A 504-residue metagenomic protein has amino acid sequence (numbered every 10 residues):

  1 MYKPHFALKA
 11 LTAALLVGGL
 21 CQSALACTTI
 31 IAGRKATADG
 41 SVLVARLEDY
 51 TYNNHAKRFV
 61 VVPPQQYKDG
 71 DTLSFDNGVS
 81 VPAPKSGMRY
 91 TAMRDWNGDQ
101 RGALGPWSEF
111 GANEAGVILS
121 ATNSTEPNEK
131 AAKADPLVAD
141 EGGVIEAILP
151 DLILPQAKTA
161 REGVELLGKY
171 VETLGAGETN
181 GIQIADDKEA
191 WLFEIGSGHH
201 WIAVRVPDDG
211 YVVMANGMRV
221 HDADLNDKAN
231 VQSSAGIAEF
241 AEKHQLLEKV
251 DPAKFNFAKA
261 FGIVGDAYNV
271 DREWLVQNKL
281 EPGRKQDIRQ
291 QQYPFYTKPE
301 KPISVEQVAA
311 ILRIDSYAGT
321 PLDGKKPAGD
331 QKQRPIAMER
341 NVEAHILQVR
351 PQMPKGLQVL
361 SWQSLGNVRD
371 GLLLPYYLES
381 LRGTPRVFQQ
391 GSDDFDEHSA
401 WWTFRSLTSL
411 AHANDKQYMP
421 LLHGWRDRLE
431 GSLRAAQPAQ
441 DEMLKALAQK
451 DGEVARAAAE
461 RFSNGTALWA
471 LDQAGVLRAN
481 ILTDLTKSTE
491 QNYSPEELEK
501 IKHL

Functional and structural regions predicted by a protein language model:
Y2-L11: Bacterial N-terminal signal peptides that target proteins for export
L20-A26: Sec/Tat signal peptide C-region and signal peptidase I cleavage site
T28-E146, L166-Q290, K298-P299: A contiguous strand-loop segment
P150-Q156: Short, well-ordered beta-strand elements within core beta-sheets of diverse protein domains
E242-L357: Glycine-rich, aromatic-lined ligand/substrate-binding cores of catalytic and carbohydrate-binding domains
G324-A446: Substrate-recognition/cap regions that form aromatic- and gly/pro-loop-enriched pockets for small-molecule ligands
W425-L504: Histidine-centered catalytic/metal-binding microenvironments
